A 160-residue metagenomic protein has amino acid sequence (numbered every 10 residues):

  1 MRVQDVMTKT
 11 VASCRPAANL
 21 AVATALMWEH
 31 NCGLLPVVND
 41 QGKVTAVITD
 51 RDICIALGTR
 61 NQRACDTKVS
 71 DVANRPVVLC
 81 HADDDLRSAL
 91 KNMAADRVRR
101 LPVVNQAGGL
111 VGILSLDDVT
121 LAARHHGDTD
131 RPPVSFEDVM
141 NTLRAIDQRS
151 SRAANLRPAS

Functional and structural regions predicted by a protein language model:
M1-T10, T49-V98, S115-S160: Tandem CBS (Bateman) regulatory domains
R2-T8, A18-L20, V37-V44: Short charge-dense sequence patches
S13-N31, V38, C80-R97, V103-Q106: The conserved cystathionine-beta-synthase
L20-T24, P36-D40, C54-R60: Short, functional N-terminal and low-complexity linear motifs
M27-H30, L35-R51, M93, L101-V119: A glycine-centered beta-loop-beta connector
